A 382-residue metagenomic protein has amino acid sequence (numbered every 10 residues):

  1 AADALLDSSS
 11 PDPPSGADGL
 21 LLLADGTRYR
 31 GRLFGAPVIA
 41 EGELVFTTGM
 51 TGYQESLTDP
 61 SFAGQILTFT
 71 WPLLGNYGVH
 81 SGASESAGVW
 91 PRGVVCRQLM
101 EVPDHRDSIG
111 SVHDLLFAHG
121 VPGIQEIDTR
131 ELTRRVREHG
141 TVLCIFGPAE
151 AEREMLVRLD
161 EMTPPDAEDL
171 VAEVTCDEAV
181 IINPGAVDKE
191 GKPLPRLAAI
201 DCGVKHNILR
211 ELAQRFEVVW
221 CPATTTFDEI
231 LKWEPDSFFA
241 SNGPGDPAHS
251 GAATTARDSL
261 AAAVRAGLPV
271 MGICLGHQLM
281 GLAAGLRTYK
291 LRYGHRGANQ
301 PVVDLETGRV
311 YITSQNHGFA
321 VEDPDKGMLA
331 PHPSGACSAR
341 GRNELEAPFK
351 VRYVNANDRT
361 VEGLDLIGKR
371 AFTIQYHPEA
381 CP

Functional and structural regions predicted by a protein language model:
A1-W233, G245, T254-T255, E379-P382: RNA-binding accessory domains that recognize and position tRNA/RNA substrates
P122, R196, P269-M271, R287 (+1 more regions): Proline-centered loop/turn at the N-terminus of a beta-strand
L194-A198, E217, P269, I312 (+1 more regions): Residues that mark the start of a beta-strand
R196-D201, T313-S314, F372-Y376: Active-site-proximal beta-strand elements of phosphoester/diester hydrolases
K232, S237, N242-D323: Cysteine-nucleophile active-site neighborhood
R309-G368: Catalytic beta-strand/loop cores that center a nucleophilic Ser/Cys/Thr and support acyl-enzyme chemistry
G363-P382: A glycine-centered loop/beta-turn motif at secondary-structure junctions
